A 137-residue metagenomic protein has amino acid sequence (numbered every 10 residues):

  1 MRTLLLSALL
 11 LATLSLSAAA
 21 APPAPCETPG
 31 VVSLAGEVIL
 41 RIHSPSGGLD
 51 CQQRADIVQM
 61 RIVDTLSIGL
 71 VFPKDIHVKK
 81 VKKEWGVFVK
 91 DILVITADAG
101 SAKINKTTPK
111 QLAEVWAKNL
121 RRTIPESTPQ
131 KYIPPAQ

Functional and structural regions predicted by a protein language model:
M1-L5: Positively charged n-region of N-terminal signal peptides that target proteins for export
S7-S15: Bacterial N-terminal signal peptides
A18-Q137: Terminal leader/tail segments of proteins
